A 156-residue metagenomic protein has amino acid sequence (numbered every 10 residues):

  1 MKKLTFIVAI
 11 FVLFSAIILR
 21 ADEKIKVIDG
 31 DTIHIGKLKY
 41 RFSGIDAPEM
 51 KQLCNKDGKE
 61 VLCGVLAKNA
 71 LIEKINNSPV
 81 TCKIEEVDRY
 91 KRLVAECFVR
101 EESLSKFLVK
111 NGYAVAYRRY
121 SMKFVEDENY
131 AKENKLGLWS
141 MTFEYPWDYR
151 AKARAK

Functional and structural regions predicted by a protein language model:
K2-K156: Small beta-barrel nucleic-acid-binding modules, primarily SNase/OB-fold domains and secondarily Tudor-like barrels
